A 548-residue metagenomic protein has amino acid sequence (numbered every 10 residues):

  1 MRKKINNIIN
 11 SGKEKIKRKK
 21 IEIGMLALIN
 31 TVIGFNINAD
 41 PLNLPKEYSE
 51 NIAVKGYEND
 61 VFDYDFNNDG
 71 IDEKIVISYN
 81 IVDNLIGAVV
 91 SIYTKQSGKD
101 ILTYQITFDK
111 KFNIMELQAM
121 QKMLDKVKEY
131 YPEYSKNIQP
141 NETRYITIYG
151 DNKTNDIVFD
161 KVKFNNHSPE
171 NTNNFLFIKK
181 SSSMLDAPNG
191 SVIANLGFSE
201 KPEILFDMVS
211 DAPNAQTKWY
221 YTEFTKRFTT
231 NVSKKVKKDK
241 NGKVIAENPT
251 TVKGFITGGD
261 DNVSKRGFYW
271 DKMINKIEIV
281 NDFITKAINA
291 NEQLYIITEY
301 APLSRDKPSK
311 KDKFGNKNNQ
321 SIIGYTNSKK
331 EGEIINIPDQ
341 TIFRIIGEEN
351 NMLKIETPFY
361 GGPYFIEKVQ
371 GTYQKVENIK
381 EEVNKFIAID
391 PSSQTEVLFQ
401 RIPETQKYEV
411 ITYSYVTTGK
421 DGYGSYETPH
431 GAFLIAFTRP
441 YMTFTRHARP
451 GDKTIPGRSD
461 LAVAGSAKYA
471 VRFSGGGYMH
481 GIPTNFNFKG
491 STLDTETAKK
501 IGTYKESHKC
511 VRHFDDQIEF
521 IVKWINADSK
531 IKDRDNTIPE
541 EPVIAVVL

Functional and structural regions predicted by a protein language model:
M1-K17: N-terminal Lys/Arg-rich, disordered targeting/topogenic segments
R18-A39: Sec-dependent N-terminal signal peptides of Gram-positive bacterial secreted proteins and lipoproteins
F35-N173: Beta-propeller-forming repeat regions
F159-S183, N195-F198, L205-M208, G242-N248 (+3 more regions): SH3-family beta-barrel domains
L196-G259, I335-Q370: SH3/SH3-like beta-barrel superfamily modules
P249, G258-G259, R266-I297, E427-T428 (+1 more regions): Exported/periplasmic cell-wall-interacting domains
K368-G490: Gly/Pro-biased beta-strand-loop elements
